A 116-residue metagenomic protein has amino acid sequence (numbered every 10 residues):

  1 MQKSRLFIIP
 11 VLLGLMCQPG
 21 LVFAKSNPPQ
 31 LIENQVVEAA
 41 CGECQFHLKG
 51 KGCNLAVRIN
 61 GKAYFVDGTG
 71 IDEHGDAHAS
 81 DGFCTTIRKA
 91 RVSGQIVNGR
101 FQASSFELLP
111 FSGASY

Functional and structural regions predicted by a protein language model:
M1-I9: Bacterial N-terminal signal peptides that target proteins for export
I8-P19: Bacterial N-terminal signal peptides
V22-S26: Boundary at the C-terminal end of the N-terminal hydrophobic targeting segment
P29-C53, R58: Structural detector for short beta-strands of small beta-barrel domains
Y64-F65: Short, isolated positions in well-ordered beta-strands
G75-R91: Short nucleic-acid-contacting surface segments enriched for D/E, G, S/T with interspersed K/R
V97-Y116: OB-fold/S1-family single-stranded nucleic acid-binding modules
